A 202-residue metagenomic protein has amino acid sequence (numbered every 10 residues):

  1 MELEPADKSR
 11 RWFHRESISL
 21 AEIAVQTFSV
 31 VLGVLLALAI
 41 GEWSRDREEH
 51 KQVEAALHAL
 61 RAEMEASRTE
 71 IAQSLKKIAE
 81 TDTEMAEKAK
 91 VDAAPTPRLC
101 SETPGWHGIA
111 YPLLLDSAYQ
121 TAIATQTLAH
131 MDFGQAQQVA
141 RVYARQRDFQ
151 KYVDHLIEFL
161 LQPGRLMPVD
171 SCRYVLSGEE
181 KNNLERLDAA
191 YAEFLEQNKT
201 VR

Functional and structural regions predicted by a protein language model:
M1-A21, E42-R202: Long, hydrophobic alpha-helical segments that serve as membrane-spanning/inserting helices
S17-V31: N-terminal signal-anchor/signal peptide hydrophobic helix marking the start of the first transmembrane segment
F28-L35, A39, W43: Residues within alpha-helical transmembrane segments of multi-pass membrane proteins, especially transporters, ion
